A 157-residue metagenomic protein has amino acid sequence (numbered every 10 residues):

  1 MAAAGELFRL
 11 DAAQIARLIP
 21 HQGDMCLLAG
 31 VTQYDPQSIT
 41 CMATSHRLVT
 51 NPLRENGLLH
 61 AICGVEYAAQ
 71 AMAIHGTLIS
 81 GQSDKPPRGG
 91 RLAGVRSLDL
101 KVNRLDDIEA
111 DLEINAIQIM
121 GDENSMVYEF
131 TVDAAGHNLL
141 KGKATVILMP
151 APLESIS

Functional and structural regions predicted by a protein language model:
A2-L7, I74-T77, D107-A110, N115-S157: HotDog/MaoC-like acyl-thioester-processing domains
F8, I74-N115: Hydrophobic beta-strand-centered segment that forms part of the acyl-chain substrate-binding groove
A12-Q22: Short aromatic-glycine motifs in intrinsically disordered, low-complexity regions
G23-H60: Catalytic strand-loop segment that frames the active site of acyl-thioester-processing enzymes
C26-A29, A93, I114-A116, G142: Small-residue-enriched segments and motifs
G30-Q33, S97, V102, Q118-M120 (+1 more regions): A residue-level detector for short acidic-glycine micro-motifs
N56-H75: Compact, glycine-rich, soluble single-domain proteins
